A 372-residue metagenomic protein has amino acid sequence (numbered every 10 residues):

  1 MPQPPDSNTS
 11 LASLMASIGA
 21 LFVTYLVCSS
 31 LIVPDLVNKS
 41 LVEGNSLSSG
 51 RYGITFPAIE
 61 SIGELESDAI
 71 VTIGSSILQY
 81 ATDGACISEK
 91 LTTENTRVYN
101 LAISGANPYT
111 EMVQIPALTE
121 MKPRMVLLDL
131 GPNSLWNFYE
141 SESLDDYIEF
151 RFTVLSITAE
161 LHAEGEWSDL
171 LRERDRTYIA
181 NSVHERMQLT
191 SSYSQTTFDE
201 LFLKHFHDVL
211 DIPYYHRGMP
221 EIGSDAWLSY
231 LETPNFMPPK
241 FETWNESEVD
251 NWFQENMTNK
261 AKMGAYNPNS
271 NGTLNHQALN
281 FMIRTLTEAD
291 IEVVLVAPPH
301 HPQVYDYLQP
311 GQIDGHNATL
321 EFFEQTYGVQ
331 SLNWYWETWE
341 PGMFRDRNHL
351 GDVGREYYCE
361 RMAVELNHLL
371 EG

Functional and structural regions predicted by a protein language model:
P2-F22: N-terminal Sec-pathway targeting helices
T24, C28-N95, N107, V113-Q114: Membrane/wall-proximal cationic-aromatic binding patches
I73-E164: Membrane-embedded segments
A81, G105-Y109, M121, N269-H276 (+2 more regions): Soluble non-cytosolic domains of exported or imported proteins
A102, A297, N333-Y335: Residue-level recognition of beta-strand->loop/alpha-helix junctions
Y147-A289: Secreted/periplasmic serine-hydrolase-like ester/acetyl group-modifying domain
L279-V294, F322-S331: A structural motif corresponding to the C-terminal end of an alpha-helix and its immediate exit/capping segment
Y305-G372: Long, positively charged, glycine-interspersed low-complexity recognition regions
